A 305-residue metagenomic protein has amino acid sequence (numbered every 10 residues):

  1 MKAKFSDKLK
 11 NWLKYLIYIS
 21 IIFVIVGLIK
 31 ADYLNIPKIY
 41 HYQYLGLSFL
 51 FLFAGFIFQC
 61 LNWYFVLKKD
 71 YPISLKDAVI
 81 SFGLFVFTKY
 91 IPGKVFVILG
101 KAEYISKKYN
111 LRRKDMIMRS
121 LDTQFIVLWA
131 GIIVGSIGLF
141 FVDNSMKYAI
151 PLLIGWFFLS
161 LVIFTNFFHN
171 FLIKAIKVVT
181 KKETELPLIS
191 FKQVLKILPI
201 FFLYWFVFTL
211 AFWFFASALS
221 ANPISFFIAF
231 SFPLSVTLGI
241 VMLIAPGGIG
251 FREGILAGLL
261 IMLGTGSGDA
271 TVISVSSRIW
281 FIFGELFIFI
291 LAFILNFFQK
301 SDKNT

Functional and structural regions predicted by a protein language model:
M1-G83, L139-M242, V272-T305: Predominantly cytoplasmic-facing regulatory/coupling regions of multi-pass membrane proteins
K76-I80, V97-L99, N110-T123, G266-S276: Membrane-interface alpha-helices at helix entry/exit sites of multi-pass transporters
I80-K107: Extended non-transmembrane interhelical loops and adjacent amphipathic helices of multipass membrane proteins
F85-I91, P233-I249, E253: Transmembrane alpha-helix interface/packing and boundary motifs in multi-pass membrane proteins, characterized by
F87-V95, I117-S136, V275-F287: Membrane-embedded alpha-helical segments of transport systems, primarily multispan ion/solute transporters
F96-S106, A245-M262: Re-entrant/interfacial helical elements at transmembrane boundaries that shape and gate the permeation pathway
